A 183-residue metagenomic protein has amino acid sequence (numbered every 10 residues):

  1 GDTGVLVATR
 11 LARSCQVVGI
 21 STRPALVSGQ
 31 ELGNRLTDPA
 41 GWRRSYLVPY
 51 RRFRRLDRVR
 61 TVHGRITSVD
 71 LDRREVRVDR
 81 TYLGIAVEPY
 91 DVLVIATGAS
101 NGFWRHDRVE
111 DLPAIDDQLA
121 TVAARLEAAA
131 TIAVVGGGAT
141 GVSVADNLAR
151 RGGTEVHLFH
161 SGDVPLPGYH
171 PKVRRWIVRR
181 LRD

Functional and structural regions predicted by a protein language model:
G1-D2, V135-G138: Glycine-rich Rossmann-fold phosphate-binding loop(s) that bind the pyrophosphate of adenine dinucleotide cofactors
G1-R60, D146-K172: Beta1-alpha1 glycine-rich phosphate/pyrophosphate-binding loop at the start of Rossmann-like nucleotide-binding domains
D2-T3, A25-W42, V109-V122, A129 (+2 more regions): Conserved N-terminal glycine/acidic-rich loop preference
T9, A124, D146, V178-R179: Alpha-helical segments flanking ligand/cofactor-binding loops in enzyme cores
R51, D91, V178: Short glycine-/small-residue-rich flexible loop motifs, especially phosphate/cofactor-binding loops
L56-A133: FAD-binding core/adjacent interface of flavoenzyme oxidoreductases
V62-R65, H160, D183: Short loop/edge segments at beta-strand edges and connector loops that shape dinucleotide/nucleotide cofactor-binding
F103-W104, S143, L166: Glycine/Thr-rich phosphate-binding loops of Rossmann-like dinucleotide-binding domains
